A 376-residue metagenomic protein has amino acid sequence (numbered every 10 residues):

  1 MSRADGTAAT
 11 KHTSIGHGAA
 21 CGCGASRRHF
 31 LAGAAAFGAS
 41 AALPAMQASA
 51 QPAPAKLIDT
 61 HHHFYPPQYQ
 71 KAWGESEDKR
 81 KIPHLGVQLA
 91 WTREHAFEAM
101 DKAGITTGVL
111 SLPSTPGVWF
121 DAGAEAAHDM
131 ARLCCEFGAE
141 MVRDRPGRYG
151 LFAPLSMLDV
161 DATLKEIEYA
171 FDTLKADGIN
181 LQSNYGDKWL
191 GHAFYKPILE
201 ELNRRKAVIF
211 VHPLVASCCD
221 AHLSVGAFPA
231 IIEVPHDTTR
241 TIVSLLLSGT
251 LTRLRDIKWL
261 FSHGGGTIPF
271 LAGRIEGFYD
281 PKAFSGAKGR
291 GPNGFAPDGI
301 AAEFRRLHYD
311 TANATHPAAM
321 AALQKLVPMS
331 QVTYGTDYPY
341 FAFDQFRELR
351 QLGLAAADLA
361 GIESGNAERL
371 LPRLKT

Functional and structural regions predicted by a protein language model:
S2-S49, A53-K56, T60, P66-T107 (+9 more regions): Mid-to-C-terminal alpha-helical segments outside catalytic/metal-binding sites
P66-Q68, P116-D121, D159-T163, A170 (+5 more regions): Short catalytic/ligand-binding loop motif for oxyanion handling, primarily in non-cytosolic enzymes, centered on
K81-A90, H128, I231-T238, R290-G291: A short acidic, glycine-rich active-site loop that binds or catalyzes chemistry on phosphate/adenosine moieties
G104-A122, A126-A127, F137-S156: Short, well-structured secondary-structure segments
P113, M157, P213-S217, Y338-P339: Short glycine-enriched loops at secondary-structure junctions
A127-C134, G191-P197: Charged helix-capping and loop-helix junction motifs
R132-D144, L202-V211: Alpha-helix-loop-beta-strand connector modules within alpha/beta enzyme cores
Y169-V327, Q331: Catalytic pocket-lining loop regions of alpha/beta-barrel enzymes, especially the amidohydrolase/enolase/GH5 lineages
